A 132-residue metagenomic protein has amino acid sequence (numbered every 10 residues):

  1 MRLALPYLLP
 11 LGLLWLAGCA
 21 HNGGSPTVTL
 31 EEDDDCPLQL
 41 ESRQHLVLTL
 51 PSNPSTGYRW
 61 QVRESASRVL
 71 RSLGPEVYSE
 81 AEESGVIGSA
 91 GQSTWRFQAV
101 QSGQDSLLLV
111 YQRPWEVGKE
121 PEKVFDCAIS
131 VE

Functional and structural regions predicted by a protein language model:
M1-L8: Bacterial N-terminal signal peptides that target proteins for export
L16-G18: C-terminal motif of bacterial Sec signal peptides marking the signal peptidase cleavage site
A20-V47, N53: N-terminal edge beta-strand
T56-G57, E64-E82: Short, solvent-exposed loop/linker segments at beta-strand-coil boundaries, enriched for Pro/Gly and Ser/Thr
I87-T94: Aromatic sugar-binding surface patches on proteins that engage polysaccharides or sugar-phosphate polymers
F97-D105: Glycine-centered tight-turn and secondary-structure capping sites
R113-K119: Short acidic/polar inter-strand loop motif in beta-rich domains
I129-V131: Interdomain boundary/hinge segments at the C-termini of tandem beta-sandwich modules
